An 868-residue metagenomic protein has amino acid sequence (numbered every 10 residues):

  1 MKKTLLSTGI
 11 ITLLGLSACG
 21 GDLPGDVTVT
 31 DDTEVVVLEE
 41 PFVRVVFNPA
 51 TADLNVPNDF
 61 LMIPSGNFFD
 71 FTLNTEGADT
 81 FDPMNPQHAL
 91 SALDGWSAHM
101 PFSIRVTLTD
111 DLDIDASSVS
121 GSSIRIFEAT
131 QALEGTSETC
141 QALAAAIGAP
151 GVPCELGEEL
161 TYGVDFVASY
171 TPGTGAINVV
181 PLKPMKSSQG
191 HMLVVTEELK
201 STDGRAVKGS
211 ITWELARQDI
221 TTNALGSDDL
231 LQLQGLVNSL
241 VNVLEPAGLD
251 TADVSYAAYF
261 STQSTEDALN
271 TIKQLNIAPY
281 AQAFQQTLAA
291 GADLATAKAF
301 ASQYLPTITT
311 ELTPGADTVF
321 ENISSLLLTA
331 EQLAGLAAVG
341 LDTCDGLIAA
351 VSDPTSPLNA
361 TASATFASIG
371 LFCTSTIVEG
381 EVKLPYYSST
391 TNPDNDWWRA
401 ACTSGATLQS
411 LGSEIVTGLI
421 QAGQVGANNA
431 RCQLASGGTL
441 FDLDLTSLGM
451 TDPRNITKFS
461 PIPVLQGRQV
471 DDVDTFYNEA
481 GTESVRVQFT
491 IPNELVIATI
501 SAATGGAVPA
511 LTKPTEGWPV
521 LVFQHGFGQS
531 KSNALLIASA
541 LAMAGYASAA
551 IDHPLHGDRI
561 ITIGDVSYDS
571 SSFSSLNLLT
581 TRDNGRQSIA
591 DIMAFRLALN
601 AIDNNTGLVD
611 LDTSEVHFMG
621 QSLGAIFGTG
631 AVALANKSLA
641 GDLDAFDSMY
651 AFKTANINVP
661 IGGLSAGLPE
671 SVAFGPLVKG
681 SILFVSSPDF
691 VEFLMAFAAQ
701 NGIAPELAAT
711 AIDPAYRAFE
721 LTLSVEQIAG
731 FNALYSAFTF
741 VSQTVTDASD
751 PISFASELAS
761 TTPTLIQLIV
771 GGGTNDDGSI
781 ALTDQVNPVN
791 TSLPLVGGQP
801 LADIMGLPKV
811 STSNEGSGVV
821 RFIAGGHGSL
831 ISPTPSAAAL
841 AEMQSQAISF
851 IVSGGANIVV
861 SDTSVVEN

Functional and structural regions predicted by a protein language model:
G15-A18: C-terminal motif of bacterial Sec signal peptides marking the signal peptidase cleavage site
G21-C402: Acidic, low-complexity Ser/Thr/Gly/Pro-rich repeat segments typical of extracellular/periplasmic and surface-exposed
N276-I277, I537-S539, I563-Y568, A633-S638 (+1 more regions): Short secondary-structure boundary/capping segments
T361-E516: N-terminal cap/lid segment of alpha/beta-hydrolase-fold proteins
T451-S484, I500-R596: Cap/lid segment of the alpha/beta-hydrolase catalytic domain
Q488, V496, A502-V508, P519 (+2 more regions): C-terminal subdomain of alpha/beta-hydrolase-fold enzymes, centered on the catalytic histidine and its supporting
V496-I497, F527-S532, L555-I560, F595 (+6 more regions): Flexible loop/turn segments at secondary-structure boundaries
D612-P669: Primarily recognizes the serine-hydrolase "nucleophile elbow" in alpha/beta-hydrolase and SGNH/GDSL folds
